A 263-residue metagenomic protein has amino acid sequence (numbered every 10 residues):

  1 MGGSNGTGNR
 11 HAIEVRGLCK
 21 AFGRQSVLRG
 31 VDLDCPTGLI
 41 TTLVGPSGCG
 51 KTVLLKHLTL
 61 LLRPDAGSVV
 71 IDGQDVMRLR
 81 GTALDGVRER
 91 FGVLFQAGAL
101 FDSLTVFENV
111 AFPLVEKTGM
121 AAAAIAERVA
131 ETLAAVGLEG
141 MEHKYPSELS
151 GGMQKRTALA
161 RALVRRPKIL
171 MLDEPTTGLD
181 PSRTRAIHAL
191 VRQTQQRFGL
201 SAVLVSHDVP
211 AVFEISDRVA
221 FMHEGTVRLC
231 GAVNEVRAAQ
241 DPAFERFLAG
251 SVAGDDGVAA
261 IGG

Functional and structural regions predicted by a protein language model:
V44-P46: The feature captures the beta-strand-to-loop junction immediately N-terminal to the Walker
T59: Helix-to-loop junction immediately C-terminal to a conserved catalytic motif
Y145-L149, M153: Conserved ABC ATPase signature
V164-K168: A short, proline-enriched helix->beta-strand linker immediately N-terminal to the Walker B motif in ABC-type P-loop
L170-D173: Catalytic Walker B motif of ABC-type/P-loop ATPase nucleotide-binding domains
P181-R183: Helix N-cap at the start of a conserved alpha-helix in ABC-type nucleotide-binding domains
